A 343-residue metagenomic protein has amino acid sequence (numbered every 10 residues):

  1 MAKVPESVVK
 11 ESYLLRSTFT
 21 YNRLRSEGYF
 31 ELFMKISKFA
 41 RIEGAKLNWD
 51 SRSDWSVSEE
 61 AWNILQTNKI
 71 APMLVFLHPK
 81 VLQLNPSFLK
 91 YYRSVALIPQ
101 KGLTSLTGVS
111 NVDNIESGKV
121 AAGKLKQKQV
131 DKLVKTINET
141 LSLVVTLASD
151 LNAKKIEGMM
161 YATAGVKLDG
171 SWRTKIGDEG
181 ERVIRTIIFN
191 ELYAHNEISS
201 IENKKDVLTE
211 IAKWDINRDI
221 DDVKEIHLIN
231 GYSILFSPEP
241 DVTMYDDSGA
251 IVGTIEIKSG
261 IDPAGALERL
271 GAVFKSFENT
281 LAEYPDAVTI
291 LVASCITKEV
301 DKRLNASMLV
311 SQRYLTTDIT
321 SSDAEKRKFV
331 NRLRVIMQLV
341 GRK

Functional and structural regions predicted by a protein language model:
M1-T174, D178-E179: Nuclease-adjacent, charged terminal/linker segments that flank catalytic cores
R16, R23-R25, K35-R41, R52 (+10 more regions): Arginine residue identity/basic-tract feature
F33, I42, S58, A71-L74 (+20 more regions): An almost-null, non-specific background feature that weakly reflects generic protein context rather than any particular
M34, T163-V207: A short, highly charged nucleic-acid-interacting micro-segment common to nuclease and nuclease-linked defense proteins
N63, E139, T186, N190 (+3 more regions): Charged/polar, solvent-exposed surface patches and flexible loops
I198-K343: Catalytic core segments in nucleotide and nucleic-acid processing enzymes
